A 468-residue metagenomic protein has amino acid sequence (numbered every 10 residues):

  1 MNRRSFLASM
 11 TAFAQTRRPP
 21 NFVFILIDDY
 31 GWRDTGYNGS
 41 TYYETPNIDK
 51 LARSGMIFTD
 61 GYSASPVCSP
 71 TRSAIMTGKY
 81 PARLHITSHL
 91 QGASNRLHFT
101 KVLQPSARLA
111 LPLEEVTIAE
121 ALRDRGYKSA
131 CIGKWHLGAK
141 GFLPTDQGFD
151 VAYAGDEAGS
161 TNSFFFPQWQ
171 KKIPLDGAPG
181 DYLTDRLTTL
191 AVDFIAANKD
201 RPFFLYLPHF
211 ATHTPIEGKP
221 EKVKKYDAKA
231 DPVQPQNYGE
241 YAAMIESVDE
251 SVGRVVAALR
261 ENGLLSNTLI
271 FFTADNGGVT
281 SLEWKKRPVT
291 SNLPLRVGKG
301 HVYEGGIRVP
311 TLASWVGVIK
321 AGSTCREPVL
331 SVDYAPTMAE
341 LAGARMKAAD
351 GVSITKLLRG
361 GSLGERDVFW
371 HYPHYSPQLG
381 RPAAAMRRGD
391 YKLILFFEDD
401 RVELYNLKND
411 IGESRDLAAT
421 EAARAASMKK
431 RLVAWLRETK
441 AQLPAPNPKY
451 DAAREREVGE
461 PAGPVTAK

Functional and structural regions predicted by a protein language model:
M1-F13: N-terminal secretory signal peptides and thylakoid transit peptides that target proteins across membranes
L7, T16-P20, I27, W32 (+6 more regions): Long, internal low-complexity/basic segments
R18-V23, S54-T59, R125-S129, D150 (+3 more regions): Loop/turn elements at helix/coil->beta-strand transitions in domains of secreted/extracellular proteins
S40-S73, G78-R83, K128-A130, D150-D156: Short, structured active-site-proximal loop/turn typified by the sulfatase FGly-forming signature C/S-X-P-X-R
S40-T45, Y62-V67, P105-V116, G177-L187 (+7 more regions): A short beta-strand-to-alpha-helix junction
I86-Y127, W135-L205, H209-E221, D227-A242: Formylglycine-dependent
L143-G148, T214-E221, A257-V318, L330: Histidine-centered active-site microenvironments of extracellular/periplasmic hydrolases and transferases
V151, G278-V302, I319-S323, E327 (+3 more regions): C-terminal cap/loop subdomain of S1 sulfatases and analogous C-terminal strand-loop tails that border
